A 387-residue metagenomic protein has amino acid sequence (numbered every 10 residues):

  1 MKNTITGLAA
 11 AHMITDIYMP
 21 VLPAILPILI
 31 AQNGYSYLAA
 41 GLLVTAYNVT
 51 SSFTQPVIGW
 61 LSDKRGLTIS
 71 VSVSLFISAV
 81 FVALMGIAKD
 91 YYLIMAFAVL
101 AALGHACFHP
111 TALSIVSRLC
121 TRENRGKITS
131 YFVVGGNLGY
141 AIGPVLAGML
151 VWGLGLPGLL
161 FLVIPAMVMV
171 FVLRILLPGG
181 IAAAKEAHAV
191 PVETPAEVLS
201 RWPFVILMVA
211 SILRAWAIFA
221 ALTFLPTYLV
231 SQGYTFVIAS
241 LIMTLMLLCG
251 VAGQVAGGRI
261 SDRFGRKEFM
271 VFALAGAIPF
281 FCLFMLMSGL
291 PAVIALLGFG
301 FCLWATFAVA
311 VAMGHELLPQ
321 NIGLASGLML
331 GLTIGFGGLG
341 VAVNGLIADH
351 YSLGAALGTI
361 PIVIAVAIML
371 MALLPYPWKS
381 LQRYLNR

Functional and structural regions predicted by a protein language model:
P20, N48-P56, Y140-A141, L247-V251 (+2 more regions): Residue-level signature of mid-helix packing/kink "hotspots" within the transmembrane helices of 12-pass Major
P23, P203-T244, V251: Extracytoplasmic gate region of multi-pass secondary transporters
F53-K89: Conserved MFS/SLC helix-loop-helix module at the cytosolic interface between two early adjacent transmembrane helices
F97-G135: Cytoplasmic helix-loop-helix junction between adjacent transmembrane helices in 12-TM secondary transporters
F132-P178: Helix-loop-helix hairpin linking two adjacent transmembrane segments in secondary transporters
F264-A310: C-terminal transmembrane helical hairpin of 12-TM major facilitator-type secondary transporters
Q320-Y351: A late C-terminal transmembrane helix in Major Facilitator Superfamily
